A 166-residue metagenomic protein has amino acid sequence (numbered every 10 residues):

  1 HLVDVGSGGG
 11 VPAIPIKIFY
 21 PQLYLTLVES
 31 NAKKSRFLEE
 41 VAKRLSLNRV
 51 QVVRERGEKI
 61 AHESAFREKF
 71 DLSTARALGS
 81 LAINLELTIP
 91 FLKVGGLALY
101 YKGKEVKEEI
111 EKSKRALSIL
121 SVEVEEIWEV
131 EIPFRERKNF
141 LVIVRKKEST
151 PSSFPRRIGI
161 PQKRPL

Functional and structural regions predicted by a protein language model:
H1-G8: Conserved class I S-adenosyl-L-methionine
G9-Q22: Conserved SAM-binding loop of SAM-dependent methyltransferases across substrates and taxa, primarily the Class I
Q22-L166: S-adenosylmethionine
